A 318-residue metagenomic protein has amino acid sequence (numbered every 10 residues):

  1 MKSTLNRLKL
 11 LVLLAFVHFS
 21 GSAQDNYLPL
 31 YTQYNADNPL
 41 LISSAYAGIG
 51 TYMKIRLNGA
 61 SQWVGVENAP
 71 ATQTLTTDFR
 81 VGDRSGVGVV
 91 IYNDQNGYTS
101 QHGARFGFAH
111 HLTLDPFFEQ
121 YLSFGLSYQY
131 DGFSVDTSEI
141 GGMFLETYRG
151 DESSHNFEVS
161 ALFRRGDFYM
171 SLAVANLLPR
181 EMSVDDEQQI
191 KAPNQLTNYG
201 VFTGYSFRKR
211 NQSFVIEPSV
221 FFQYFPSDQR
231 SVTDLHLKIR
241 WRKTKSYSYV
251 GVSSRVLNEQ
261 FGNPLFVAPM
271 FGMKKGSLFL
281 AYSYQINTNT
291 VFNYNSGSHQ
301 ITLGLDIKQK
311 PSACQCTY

Functional and structural regions predicted by a protein language model:
M1-L10: Bacterial N-terminal signal peptides that target proteins for export
T4-L5, S22-Q24: Acidic, two-metal ion nucleic-acid-processing modules in DNA metabolism proteins
H18-S20: N-terminal signal peptide c-region/cleavage motif recognized by signal peptidases
Q24-Y318: Subset of outer-membrane beta-barrel
